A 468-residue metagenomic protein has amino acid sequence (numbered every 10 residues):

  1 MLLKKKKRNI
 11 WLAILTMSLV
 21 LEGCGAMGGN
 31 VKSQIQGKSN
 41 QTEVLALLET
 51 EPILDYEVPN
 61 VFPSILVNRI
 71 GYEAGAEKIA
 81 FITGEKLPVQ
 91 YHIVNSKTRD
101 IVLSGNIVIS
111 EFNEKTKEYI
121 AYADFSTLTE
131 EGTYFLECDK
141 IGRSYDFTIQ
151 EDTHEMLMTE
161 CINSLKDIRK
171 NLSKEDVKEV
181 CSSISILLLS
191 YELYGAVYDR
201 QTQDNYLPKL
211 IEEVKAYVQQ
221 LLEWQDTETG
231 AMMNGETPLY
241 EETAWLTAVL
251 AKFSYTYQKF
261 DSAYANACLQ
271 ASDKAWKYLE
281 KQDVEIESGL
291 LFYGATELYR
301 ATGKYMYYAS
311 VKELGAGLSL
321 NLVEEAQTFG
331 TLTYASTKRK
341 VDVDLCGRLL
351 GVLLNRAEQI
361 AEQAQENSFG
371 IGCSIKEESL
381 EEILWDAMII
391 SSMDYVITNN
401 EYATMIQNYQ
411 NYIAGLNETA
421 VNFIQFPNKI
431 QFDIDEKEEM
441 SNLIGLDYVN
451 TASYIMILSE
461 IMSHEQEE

Functional and structural regions predicted by a protein language model:
L2-L12: Bacterial N-terminal signal peptides that target proteins for export
L15-L21: Hydrophobic core
T16, L66-R143, E151-D152, D167-C181 (+7 more regions): Aromatic (Trp/Tyr) and acidic
I35-V61: N-terminal low-complexity, Pro/Thr/Ser-rich intrinsically disordered segments that act as propeptides or flexible
L189-E213, K252-C268: Short coil/linker segments at helix-helix boundaries
N205-E228: Carboxylate/His-rich catalytic cores and anion/metal-binding grooves
W276-D283: Selected transmembrane alpha-helices and immediately adjacent juxtamembrane segments of polytopic inner-membrane
